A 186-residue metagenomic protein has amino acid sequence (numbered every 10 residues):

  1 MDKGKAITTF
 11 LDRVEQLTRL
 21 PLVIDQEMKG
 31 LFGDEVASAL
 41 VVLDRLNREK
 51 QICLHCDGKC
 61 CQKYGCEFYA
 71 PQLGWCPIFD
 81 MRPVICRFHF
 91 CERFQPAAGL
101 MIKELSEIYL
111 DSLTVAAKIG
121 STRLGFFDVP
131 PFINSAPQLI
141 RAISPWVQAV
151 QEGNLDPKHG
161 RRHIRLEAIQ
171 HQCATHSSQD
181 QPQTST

Functional and structural regions predicted by a protein language model:
M1-T186: Short loop/turn segments that flank or connect secondary-structure elements
